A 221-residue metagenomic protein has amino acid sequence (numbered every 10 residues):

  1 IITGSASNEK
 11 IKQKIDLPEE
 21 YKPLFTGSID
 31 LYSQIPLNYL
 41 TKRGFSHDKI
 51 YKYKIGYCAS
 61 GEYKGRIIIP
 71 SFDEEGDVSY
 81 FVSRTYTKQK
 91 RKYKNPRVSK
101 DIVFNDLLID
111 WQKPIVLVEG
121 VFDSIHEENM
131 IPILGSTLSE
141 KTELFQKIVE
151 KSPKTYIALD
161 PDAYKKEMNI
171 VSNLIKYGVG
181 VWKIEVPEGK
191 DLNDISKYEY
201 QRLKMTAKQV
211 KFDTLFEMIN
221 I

Functional and structural regions predicted by a protein language model:
I1-I68, F72-E75, I109, V149 (+3 more regions): TOPRIM metal-binding catalytic domain and adjacent DNA-binding surface shared by DnaG-type primases
L40, G76, I157, L192: A residue-level signal for conserved active-site and pocket-lining positions in enzyme catalytic cores
A59-K154: Phosphate-handling DNA/RNA-contact segment within nucleic-acid enzymes
R66-I67, Q146-S152, D191-A207: Short, surface-exposed amphipathic charged segments that create phosphate/polyanion-binding patches used for binding
L117, S152-K166, E185: Acidic beta-strand-to-loop metal/phosphate-binding motif
H126-E127, K166, D191-L192: Phosphate- and divalent-cation-binding pockets in alpha/beta enzyme and binding domains that engage nucleotide-derived
G135, V181-K190: A generic structural motif
K165-G178: Short, aromatic/basic amphipathic alpha-helical patches
